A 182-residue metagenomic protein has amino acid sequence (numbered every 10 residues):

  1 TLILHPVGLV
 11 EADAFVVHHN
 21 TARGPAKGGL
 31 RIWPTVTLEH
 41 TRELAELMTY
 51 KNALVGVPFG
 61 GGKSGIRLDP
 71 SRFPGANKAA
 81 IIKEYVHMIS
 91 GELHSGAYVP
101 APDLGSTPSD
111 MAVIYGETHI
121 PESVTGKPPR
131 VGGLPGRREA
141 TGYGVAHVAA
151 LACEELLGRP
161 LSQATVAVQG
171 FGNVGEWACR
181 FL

Functional and structural regions predicted by a protein language model:
T1-T21: N-terminal glycine-rich, Lys/His-bearing helix-loop that initiates the first secondary-structure elements of many
W33, N52-S162: Glycine/serine-rich phosphate-binding loop and adjoining beta1-alpha1 elements at the start of nucleotide-handling
P34-E46: Active-site cofactor/substrate anionic-group-binding motifs, chiefly glycine- and Lys/Arg-rich phosphate-binding loops
G170-F171: Glycine-rich Rossmann-fold phosphate-binding loop(s) that bind the pyrophosphate of adenine dinucleotide cofactors
G175-E176: N-terminal Rossmann-fold NAD(P) dinucleotide-binding loop
L182: Aromatic pocket-lining residues of Rossmann-like dinucleotide-binding sites
